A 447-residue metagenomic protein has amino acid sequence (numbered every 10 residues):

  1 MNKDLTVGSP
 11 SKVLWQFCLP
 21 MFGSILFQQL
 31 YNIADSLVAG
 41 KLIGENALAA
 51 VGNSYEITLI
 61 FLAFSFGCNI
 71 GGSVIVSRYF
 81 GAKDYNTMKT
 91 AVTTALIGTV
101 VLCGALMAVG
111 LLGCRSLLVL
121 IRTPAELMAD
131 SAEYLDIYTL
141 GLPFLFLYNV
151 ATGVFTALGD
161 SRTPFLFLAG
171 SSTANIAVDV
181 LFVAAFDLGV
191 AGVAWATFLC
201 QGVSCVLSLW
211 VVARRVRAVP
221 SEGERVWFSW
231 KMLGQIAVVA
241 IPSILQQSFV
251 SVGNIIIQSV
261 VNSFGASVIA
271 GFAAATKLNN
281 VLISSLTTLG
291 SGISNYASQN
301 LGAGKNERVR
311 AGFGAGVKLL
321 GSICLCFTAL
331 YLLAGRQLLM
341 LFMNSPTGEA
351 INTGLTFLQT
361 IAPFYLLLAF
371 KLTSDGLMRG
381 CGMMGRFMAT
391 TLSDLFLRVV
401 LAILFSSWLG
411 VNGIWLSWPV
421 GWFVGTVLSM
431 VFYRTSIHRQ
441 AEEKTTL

Functional and structural regions predicted by a protein language model:
M1-C18, V76-G141, A185-I241, A297-P363 (+1 more regions): Short alpha-helical transmembrane segments in multi-pass integral membrane proteins
L5-L42, E56-G71, I75, V100-M107 (+4 more regions): N-terminal transmembrane alpha-helices
Q16-D35, I137, Y148, S171 (+5 more regions): Transmembrane helical elements of multi-pass membrane transporters/channels
M21, I25, L37, V74 (+17 more regions): Transmembrane alpha-helix boundary and packing residues in multipass membrane permease domains and related
L30-A49, L118-A125, L181-L188, S248-K277 (+4 more regions): Helix-terminus/linker motif at the lipid-water interface of multi-pass membrane proteins
L48-A108, L145-P164, G271-G335, L368-G382 (+1 more regions): Small-residue-rich hydrophobic transmembrane alpha-helices
I60-A63, M107, N175-V180, S204-L209 (+4 more regions): Hydrophobic transmembrane alpha-helices of multi-pass small-molecule transporters
N69, Y138-T156, P164-N175, V193-S208 (+4 more regions): Short runs within selected transmembrane alpha-helices of multi-pass transporters and secretion channels
